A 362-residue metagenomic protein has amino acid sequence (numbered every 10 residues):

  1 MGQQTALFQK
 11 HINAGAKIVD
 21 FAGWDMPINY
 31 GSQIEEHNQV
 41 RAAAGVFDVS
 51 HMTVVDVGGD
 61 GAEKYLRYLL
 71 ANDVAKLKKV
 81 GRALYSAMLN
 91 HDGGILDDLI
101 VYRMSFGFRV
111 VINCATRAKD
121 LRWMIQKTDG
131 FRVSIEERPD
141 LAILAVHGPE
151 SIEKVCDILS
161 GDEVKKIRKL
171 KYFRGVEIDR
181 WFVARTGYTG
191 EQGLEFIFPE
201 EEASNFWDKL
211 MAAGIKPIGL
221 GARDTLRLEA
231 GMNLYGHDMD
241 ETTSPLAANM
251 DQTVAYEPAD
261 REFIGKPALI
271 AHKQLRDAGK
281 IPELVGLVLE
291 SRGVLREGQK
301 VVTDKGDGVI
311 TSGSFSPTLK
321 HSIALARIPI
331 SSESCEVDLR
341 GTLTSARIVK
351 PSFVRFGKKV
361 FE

Functional and structural regions predicted by a protein language model:
M1-A22, I28, M104-E362: Conserved, structured C-terminal
M1-S86, G94, G221: Acidic, proline/glycine-enriched N-terminal capping motif
H37, D92-G93, G236, V254: Alpha-helix boundary/capping detector
D60-I95, P149-D179: Internal amphipathic helical hairpin motif
I100-V101: Glycine-rich, Trp-frequent "lid" loop and neighboring beta-strands that shape and gate the flavin cofactor pocket
